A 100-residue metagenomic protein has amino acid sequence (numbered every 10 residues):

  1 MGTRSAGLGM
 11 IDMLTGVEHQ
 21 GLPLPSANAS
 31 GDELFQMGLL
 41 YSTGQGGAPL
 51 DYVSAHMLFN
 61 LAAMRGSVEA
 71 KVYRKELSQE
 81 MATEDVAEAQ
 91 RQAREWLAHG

Functional and structural regions predicted by a protein language model:
S5-S26: Repeat-mediated protein-protein interaction surfaces in helical alpha-solenoids
M13-H19, P49-M57, E84-Q90: Structural signature of tandem alpha-helical TPR/SEL1-like repeats, specifically the intra-repeat loop/turn
L24-S26, A63, L97: A conserved position within tetratricopeptide repeats
A27-M37, G44-Q45, F59, R65-S67 (+1 more regions): Short helix-capping/linker turns of helical repeat alpha-solenoids
G38-G47, S78-A82: Short coil/turn linking the two alpha-helices of tandem helical-hairpin repeats
L40, Y52, M64, A98-H99: Alpha-helical scaffold domains
S54, L61, E76, Q92-E95: The canonical alpha-helical register within tetratricopeptide repeats
S78-G100: Alpha-helical linker/edge segments of TPR/alpha-solenoid repeat scaffolds and analogous pre-/post-domain helices
